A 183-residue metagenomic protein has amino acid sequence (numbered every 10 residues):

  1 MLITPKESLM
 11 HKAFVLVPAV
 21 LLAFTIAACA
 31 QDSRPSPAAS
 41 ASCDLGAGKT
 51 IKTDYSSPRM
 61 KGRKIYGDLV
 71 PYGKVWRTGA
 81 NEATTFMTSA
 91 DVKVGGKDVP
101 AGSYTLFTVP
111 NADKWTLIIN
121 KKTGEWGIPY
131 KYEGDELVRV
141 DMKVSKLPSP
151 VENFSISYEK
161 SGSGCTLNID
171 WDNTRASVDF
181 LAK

Functional and structural regions predicted by a protein language model:
L2-E7, A13, C29-P100, T105-K183: Targeting-peptide/extracellular-domain and disordered-appendage signature
H11-A19: Sec-dependent signal peptide recognition, specifically the positively charged N-region followed immediately by
A23-T25: N-terminal signal peptide c-region/cleavage motif recognized by signal peptidases
